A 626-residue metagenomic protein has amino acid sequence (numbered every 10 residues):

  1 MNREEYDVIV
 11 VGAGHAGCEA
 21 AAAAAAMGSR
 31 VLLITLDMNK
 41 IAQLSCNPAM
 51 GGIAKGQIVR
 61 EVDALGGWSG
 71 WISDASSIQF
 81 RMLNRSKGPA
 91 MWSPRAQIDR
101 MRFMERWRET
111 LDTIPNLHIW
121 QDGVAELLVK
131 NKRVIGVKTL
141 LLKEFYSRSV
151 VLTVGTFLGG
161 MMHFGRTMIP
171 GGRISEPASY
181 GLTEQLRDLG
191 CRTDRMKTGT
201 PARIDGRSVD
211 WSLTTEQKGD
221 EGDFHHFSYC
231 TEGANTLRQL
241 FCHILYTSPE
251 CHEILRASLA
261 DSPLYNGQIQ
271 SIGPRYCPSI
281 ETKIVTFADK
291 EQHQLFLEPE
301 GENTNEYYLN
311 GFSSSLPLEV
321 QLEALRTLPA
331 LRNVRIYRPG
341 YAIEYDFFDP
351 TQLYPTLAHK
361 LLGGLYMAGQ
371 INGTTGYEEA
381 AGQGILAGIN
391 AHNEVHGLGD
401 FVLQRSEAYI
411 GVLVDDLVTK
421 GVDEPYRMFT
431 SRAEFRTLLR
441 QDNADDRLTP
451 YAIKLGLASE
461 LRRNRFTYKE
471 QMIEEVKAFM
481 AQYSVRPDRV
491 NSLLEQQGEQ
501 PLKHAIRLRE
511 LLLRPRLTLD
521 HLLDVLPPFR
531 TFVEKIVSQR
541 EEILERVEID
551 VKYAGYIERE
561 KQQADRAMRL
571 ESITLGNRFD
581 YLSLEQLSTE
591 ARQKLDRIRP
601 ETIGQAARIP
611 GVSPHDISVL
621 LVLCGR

Functional and structural regions predicted by a protein language model:
R3-A16: Beta1/beta-strand and adjacent pyrophosphate-binding region of the FAD-binding site in flavoprotein oxidoreductases
E4-Y6, L140-S149: Core beta-strand elements of the Rossmann-like FAD/NAD(P) dinucleotide-binding domain in flavoenzyme oxidoreductases
V11, E144-G155: Short hydrophobic core segments
A22-E126, K130, L141, T153-R173 (+4 more regions): Conserved N-terminal/central alpha/beta ligand/cofactor-binding core
D37-N39, K55, E184-L322, I410 (+4 more regions): An anion/pyrophosphate-binding glycine-rich loop and adjacent beta-alpha core in soluble alpha-beta enzymes
Y308-T374, V402-D415, R540-K594, R599: A glycine-rich dinucleotide-binding beta-alpha-beta segment and adjacent secondary-structure elements that constitute
A380-F401: Internal hydrophobic alpha-helix adjacent to the cofactor/substrate pocket in enzyme cavities
R432, T449-S618, V622-G625: Extended, charge-enriched "interface" segments that sit outside catalytic cores
